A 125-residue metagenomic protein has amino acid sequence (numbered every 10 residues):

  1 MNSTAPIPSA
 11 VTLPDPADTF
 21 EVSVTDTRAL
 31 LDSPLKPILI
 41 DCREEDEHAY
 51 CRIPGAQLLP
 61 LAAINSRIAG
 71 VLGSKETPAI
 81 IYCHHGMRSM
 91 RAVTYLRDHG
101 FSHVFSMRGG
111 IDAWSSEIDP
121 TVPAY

Functional and structural regions predicted by a protein language model:
M1-I38, E45-P78, M87-Y125: Rhodanese-like catalytic fold shared by cysteine-dependent sulfurtransferases and DSP/PTP-type phosphatases
I81-Y82: Short, surface-exposed ligand- or partner-binding patches at beta-edge/loop junctions that are enriched in aromatics
